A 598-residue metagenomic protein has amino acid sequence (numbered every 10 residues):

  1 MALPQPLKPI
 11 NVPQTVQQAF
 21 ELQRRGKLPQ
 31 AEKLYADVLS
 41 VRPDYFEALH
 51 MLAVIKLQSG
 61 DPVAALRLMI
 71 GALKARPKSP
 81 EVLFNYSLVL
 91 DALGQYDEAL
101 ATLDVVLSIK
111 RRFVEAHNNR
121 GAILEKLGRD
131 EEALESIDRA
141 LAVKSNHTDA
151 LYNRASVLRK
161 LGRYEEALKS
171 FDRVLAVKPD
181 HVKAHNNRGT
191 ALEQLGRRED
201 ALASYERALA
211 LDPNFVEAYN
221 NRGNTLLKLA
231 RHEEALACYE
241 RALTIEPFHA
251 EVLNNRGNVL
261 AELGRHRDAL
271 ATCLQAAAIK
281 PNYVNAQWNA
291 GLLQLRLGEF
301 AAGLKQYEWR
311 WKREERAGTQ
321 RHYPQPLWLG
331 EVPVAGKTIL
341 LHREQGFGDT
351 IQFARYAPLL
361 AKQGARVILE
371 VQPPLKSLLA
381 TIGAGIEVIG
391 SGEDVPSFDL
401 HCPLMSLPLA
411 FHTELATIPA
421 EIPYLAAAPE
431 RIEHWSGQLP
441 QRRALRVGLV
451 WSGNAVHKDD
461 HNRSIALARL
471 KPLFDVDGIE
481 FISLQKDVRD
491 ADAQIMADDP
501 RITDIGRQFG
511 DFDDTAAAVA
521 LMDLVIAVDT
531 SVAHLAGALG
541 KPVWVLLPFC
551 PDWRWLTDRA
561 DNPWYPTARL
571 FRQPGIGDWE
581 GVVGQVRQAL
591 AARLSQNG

Functional and structural regions predicted by a protein language model:
M1-L524, D529-G598: Alpha-helical solenoid repeat scaffolds of the TPR/TPR-like class and their adjacent stem/linker regions that mediate
